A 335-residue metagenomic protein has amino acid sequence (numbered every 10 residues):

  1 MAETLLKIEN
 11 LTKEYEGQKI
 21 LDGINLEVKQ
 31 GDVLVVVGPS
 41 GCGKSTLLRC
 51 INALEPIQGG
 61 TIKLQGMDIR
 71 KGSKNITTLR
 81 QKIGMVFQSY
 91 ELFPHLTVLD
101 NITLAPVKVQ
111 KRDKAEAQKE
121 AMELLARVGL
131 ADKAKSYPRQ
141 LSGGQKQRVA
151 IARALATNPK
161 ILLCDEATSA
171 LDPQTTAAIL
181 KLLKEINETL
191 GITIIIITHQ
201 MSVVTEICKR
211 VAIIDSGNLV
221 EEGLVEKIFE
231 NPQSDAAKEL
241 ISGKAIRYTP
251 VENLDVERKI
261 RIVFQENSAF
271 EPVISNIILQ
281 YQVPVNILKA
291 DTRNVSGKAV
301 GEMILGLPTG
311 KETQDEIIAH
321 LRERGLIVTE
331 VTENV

Functional and structural regions predicted by a protein language model:
E3-N187: ABC family nucleotide-binding domain
R127-L130, I192, A237: Hydrophobic patch in the ABC ATPase nucleotide-binding domain
G191-I197: Conserved H-loop
V204-E206: A short, surface-exposed alpha-helical micro-motif characterized by mixed small hydrophobic and charged/polar residues
E222-G223, N231: ABC ATPase "signature
E230-E257, R261, Y281: C-terminal boundary and immediately downstream tail of ABC-type ATPase nucleotide-binding domains
V256-V335: Non-catalytic connector elements of ABC transporters
